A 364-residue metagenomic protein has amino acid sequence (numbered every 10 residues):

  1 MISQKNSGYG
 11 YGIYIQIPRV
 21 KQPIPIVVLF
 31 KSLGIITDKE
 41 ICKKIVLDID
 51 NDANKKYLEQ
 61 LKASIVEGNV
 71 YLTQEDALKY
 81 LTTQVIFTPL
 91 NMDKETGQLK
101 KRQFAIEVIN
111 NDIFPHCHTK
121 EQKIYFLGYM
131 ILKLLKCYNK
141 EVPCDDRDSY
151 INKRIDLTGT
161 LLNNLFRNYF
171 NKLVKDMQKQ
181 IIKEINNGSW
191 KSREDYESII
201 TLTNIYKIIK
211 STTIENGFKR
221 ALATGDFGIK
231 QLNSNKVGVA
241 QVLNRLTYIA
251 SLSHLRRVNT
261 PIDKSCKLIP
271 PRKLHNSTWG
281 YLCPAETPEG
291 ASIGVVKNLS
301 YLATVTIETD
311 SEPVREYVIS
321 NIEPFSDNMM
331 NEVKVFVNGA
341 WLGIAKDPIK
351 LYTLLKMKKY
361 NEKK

Functional and structural regions predicted by a protein language model:
M1-S251, P261, H275, Y301-K364: N-terminal non-catalytic structural scaffold regions of very large proteins
H254-P284: Flexible, glycine/threonine-enriched loop-and-boundary segments that flank and lead into catalytic domains of large
T287: Short, acidic, Ser/Thr-enriched surface-loop or helix-capping motifs
